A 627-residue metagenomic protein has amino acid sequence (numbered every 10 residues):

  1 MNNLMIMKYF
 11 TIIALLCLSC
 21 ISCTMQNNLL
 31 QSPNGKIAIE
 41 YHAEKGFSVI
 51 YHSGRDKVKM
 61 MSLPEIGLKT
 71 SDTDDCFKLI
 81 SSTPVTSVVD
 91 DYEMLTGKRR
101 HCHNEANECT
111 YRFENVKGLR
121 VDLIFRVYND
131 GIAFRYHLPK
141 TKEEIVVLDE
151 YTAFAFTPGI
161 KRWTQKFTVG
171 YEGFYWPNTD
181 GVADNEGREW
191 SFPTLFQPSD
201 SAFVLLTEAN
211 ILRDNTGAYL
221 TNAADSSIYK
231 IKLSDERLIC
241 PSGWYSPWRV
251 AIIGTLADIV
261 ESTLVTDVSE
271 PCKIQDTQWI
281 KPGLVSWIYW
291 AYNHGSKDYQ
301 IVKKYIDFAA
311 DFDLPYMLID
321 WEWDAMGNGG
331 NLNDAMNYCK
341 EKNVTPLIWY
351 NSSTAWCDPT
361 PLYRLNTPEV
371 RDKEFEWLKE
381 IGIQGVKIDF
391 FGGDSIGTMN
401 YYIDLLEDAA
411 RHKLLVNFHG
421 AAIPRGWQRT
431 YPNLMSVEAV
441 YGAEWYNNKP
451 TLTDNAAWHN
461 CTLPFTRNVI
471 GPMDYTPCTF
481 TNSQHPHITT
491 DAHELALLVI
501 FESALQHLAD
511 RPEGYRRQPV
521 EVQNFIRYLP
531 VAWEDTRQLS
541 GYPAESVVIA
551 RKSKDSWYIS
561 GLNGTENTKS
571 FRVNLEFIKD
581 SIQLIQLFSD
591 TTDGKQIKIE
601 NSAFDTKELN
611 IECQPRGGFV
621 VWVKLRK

Functional and structural regions predicted by a protein language model:
M1-L29: Bacterial Sec-dependent N-terminal signal peptides
N27-V265, Q596: N-terminal accessory beta-strand-rich subdomains and adjacent acidic, glycine-rich linkers that precede catalytic cores
K98-H103, F525-I549: Edge strands and adjacent loops of beta-rich recognition modules
P241-Y316: An acidic-aromatic substrate-binding cleft motif
E322-T490: Aromatic- and carboxylate-enriched substrate-binding clefts and catalytic-loop regions of carbohydrate-active enzymes
A492-L539: Catalytic cores of secreted or luminal carbohydrate-active enzymes
P543-K579, F619-W622: Carbohydrate-binding surface patches
N601-K627: C-terminal beta-strand-rich structural cap/linker in extracellular carbohydrate-active enzymes
